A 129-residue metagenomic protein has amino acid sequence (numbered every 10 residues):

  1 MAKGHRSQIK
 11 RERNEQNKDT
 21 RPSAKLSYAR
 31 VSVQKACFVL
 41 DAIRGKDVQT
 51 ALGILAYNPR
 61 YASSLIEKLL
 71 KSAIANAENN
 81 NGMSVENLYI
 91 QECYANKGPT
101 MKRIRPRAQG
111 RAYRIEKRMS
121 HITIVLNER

Functional and structural regions predicted by a protein language model:
A2-A95, M119-R129: Ribosome large-subunit tunnel/peptidyl-transferase-proximal elements
G98-R129: Strongly charged
